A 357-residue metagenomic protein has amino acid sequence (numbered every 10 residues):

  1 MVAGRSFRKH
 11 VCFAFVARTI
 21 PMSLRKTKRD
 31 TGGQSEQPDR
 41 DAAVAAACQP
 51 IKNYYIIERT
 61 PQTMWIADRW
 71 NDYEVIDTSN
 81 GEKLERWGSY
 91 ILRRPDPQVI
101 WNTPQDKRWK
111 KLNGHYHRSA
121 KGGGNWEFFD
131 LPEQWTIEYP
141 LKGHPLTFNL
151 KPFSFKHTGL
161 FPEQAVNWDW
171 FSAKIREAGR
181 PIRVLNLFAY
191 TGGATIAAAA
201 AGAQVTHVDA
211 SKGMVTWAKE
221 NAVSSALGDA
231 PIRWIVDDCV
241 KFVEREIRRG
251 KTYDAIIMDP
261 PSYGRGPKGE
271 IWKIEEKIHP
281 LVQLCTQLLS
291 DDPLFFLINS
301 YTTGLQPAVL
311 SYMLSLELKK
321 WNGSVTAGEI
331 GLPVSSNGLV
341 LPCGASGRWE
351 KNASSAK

Functional and structural regions predicted by a protein language model:
C12, T19-W101, Q105, K111 (+1 more regions): Non-catalytic accessory regions of SAM-dependent methyltransferases
W70-R86, L92-P162, D169: Non-catalytic substrate-recognition/targeting regions of SAM-dependent transferases
P181-L187: Conserved class I S-adenosyl-L-methionine
T191-A203: Conserved SAM-binding loop of SAM-dependent methyltransferases across substrates and taxa, primarily the Class I
Q204-D209: Conserved SAM-binding motif I beta-strand of class I
K212-M214, V236-V240, Y253-L284: Mobile active-site "lid"/loop adjacent to the S-adenosyl-L-methionine
V215-A255: S-adenosyl-L-methionine
P293-K357: C-terminal catalytic and target-recognition region of SAM-dependent MTase-like enzymes, primarily methyltransferases
